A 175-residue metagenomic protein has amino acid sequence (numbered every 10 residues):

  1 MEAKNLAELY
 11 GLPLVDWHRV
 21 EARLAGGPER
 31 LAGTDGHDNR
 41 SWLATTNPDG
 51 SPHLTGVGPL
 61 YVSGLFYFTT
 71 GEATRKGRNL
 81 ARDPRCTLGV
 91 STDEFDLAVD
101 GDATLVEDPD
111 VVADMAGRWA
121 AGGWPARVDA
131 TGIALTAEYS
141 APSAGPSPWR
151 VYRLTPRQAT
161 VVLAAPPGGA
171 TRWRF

Functional and structural regions predicted by a protein language model:
M1-A22, F95-F175: Charged, gly/pro-rich active-site loop segments
G11-V57: An N-terminal domain-cap segment
G33, G58, R78, P142-A144: Short secondary-structure boundary/capping segments
D38-E72, R78-L80, C86-V90, L97-D102: Short beta-strand segments
G71-A73, A165-P166: Secondary-structure transition/turn motif
T74-R75, D110: A generic structural signal for alpha-helix starts
A81-C86, G117, A121: Short, intrinsically disordered, mixed-charge
